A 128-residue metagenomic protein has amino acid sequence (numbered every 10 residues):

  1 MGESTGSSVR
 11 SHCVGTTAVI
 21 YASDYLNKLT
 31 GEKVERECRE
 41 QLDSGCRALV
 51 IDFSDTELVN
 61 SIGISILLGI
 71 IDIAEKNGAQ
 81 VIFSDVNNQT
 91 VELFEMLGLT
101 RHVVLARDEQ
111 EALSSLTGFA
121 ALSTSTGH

Functional and structural regions predicted by a protein language model:
M1-Y21: Short beta-strand/loop segment at the start of cytosolic alpha/beta domains
G15-T16, L29, D55, L116 (+1 more regions): Intrinsically disordered/low-complexity terminal segments and short unstructured peptides
Y25-V103: Amphipathic alpha-helical interaction surfaces in cytosolic regulatory modules
V104-D108: Short acidic-hydrophobic, aromatic-tinged amphipathic segments that line or gate anion-handling sites
Q110-H128: A charged, well-structured terminal subsegment
